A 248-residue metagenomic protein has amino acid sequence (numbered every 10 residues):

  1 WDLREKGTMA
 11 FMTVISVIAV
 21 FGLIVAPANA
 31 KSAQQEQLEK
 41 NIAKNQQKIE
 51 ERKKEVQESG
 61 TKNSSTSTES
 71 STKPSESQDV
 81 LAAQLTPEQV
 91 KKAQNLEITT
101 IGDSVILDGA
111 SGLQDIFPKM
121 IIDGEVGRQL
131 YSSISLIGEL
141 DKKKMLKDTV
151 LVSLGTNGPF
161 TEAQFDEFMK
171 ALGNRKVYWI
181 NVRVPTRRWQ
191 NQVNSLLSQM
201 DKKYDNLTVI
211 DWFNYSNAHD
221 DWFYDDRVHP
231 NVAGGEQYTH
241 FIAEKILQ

Functional and structural regions predicted by a protein language model:
W1-E97, K143: N-terminal secretory targeting modules
P87-Q164, V184-N191: Conserved SGNH/GDSL esterase-like catalytic core that processes O-acyl groups on lipids and polysaccharides
T99, Y178, T208-I210: Hydrophobic/aromatic beta-strand patches that form the interior of the parallel beta-sheet core in alpha/beta enzyme
D115-F117, L172-N174, Y204: Short, well-ordered coil/turn elements that cap or connect secondary structure elements
K119-I121, K176, N206-T208: Conserved beta-strand segments of alpha/beta enzyme cores
I122-G124, W179, D211: Structural signal for conserved beta-strand scaffold positions within catalytic alpha/beta enzyme cores
F168-N194, S216: Active-site segments of SGNH/GDSL-like serine hydrolases that catalyze O-acetyl group transfer/hydrolysis on lipids
Q190, N194-Q248: Catalytic His-Asp segment of secreted/periplasmic serine-dependent ester chemistry enzymes
